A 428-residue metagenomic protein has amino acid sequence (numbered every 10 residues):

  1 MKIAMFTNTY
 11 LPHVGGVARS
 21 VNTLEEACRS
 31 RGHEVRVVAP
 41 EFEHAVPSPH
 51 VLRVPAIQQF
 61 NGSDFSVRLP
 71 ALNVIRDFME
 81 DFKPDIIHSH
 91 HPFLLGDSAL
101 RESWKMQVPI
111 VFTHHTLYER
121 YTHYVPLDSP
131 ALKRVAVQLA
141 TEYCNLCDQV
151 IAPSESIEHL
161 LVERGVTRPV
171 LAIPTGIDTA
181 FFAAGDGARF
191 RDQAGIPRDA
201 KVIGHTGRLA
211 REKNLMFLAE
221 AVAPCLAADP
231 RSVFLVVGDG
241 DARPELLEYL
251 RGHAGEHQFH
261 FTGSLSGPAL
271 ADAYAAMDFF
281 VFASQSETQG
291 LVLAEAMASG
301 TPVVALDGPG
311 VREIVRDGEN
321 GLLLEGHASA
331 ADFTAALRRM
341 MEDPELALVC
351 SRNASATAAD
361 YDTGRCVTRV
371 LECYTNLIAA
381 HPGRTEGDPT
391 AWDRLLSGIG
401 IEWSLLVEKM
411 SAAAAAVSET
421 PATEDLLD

Functional and structural regions predicted by a protein language model:
A39, L52-P55, K133, V137-G187 (+1 more regions): Donor nucleotide-sugar binding/catalytic pocket of nucleotide-sugar-dependent glycosyltransferases
M79, Y143-C144, S264-L265, D272-M277: Short alpha-helical donor nucleotide-sugar binding micro-motif in glycosyltransferases
P197-V222: Conserved donor-binding/catalytic core segment of Leloir-type glycosyltransferases
D241, R312-R338, E345-L348, R365: Change "using UDP/GDP/dTDP sugars" to "using nucleotide sugars
E245-L265: Nucleotide-activated donor-binding/catalytic signature segment of Leloir-type glycosyltransferases, i.e., the conserved
Q285: Aromatic "clamp/platform" in nucleotide-sugar-dependent glycosyltransferases that forms part of the donor/acceptor
P302-A305, V315: Short hydrophobic beta-strand element within catalytic cores of glycosyltransferases and related nucleotide-activated
L346-D360: A short, well-ordered alpha-helix in the C-terminal region of glycosyltransferases
